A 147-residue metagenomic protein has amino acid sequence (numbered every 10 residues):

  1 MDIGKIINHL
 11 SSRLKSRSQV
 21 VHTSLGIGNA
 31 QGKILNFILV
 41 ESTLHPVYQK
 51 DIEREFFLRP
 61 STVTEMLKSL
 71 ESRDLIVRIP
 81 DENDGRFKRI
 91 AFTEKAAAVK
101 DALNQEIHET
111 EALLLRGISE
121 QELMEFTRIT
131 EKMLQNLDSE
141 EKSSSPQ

Functional and structural regions predicted by a protein language model:
M1-L25, R73: N-terminal leader segment of winged-helix/HTH proteins
L10, A30-I34, Y48, K95 (+1 more regions): N-terminal positioning helix adjacent to the helix-turn-helix/winged-helix DNA-binding module
L10, M66, I129: Residues in the recognition helix of alpha-helical DNA-binding motifs
R17-T62: N-terminal helix-turn-helix DNA-binding core of bacterial DNA-binding proteins
Q49, L67-K68: Short, hydrophobic-biased segments on the C-terminal half of alpha helices that form "recognition helices"
K68-R128: Charged, amphipathic alpha-helical coiled-coil/dimerization segments
Q121-Q147: C-terminal regulatory/oligomerization modules of transcriptional regulators
